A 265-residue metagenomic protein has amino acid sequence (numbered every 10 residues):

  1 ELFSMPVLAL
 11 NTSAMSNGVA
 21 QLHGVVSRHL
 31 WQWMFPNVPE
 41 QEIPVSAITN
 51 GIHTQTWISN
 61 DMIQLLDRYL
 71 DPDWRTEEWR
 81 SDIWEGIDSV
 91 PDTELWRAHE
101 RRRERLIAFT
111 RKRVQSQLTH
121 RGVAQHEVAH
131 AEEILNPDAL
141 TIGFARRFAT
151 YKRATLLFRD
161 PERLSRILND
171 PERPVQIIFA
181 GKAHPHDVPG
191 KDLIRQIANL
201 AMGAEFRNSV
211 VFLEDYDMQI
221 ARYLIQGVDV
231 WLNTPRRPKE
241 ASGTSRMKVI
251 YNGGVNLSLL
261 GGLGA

Functional and structural regions predicted by a protein language model:
E1-A265: Catalytic cores of carbohydrate-active enzymes across secretory and cytosolic contexts
